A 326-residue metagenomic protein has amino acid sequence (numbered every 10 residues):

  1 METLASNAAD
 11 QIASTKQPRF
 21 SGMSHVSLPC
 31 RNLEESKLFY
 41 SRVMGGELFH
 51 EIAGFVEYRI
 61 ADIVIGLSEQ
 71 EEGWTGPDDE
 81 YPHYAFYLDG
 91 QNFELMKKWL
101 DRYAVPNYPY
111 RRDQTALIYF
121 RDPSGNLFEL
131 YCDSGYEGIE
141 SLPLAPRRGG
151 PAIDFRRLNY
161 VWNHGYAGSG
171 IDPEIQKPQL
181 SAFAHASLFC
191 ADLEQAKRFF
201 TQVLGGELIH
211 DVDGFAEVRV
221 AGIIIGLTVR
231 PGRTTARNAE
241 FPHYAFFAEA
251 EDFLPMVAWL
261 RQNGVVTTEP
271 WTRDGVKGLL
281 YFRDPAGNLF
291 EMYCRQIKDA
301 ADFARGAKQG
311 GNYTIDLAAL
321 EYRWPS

Functional and structural regions predicted by a protein language model:
M1-V64, E71-E72, A184: Hydrophobic, helix-prone linear segments
E2-Q17, R102-Q179, Q262-S326: Vicinal oxygen chelate
L4, E47-E80, G90, L127-S134 (+3 more regions): Conserved short beta-strand elements that form part of the metal-binding/catalytic scaffold of enzyme active sites
M23-R31, R59, T75-W99, Q114-N126 (+5 more regions): Vicinal oxygen chelate
P29, Y40, E174-R219, I223-I225: Conserved small-residue-rich
S36-S41, L100, G125, A196-T201 (+2 more regions): Conserved active-site tyrosine of GNAT-family acetyltransferases
R42-L48, V105, V203-L208, V265: Conserved acetyl-CoA-binding loop of GNAT-fold acetyltransferases
